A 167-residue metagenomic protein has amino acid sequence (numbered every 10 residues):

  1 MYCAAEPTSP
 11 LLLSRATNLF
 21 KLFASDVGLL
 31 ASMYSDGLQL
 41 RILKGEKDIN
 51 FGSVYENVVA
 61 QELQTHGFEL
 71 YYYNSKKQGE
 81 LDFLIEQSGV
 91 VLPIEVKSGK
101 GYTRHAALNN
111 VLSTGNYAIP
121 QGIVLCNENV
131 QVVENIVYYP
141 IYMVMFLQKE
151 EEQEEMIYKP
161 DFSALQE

Functional and structural regions predicted by a protein language model:
M1-S88: Accessory nucleic acid-recognition modules appended to NTPase machines
D26, K77-E80, A106, P160-E167: Nucleic-acid endonuclease domains
V27, S75-K77, S98, N127-N129 (+1 more regions): Residues that form or immediately flank small-molecule/cofactor binding pockets and catalytic motifs
Y72, P93-E95: Short catalytic-loop micro-motif centered on adjacent basic/acidic residues
V90-L92, Q121: Structural motif
S98-Y139: Catalytic cores of nucleic-acid endonucleases
E128-E167: Domain-level recognition of nuclease-like catalytic cores that cleave nucleotide substrates
